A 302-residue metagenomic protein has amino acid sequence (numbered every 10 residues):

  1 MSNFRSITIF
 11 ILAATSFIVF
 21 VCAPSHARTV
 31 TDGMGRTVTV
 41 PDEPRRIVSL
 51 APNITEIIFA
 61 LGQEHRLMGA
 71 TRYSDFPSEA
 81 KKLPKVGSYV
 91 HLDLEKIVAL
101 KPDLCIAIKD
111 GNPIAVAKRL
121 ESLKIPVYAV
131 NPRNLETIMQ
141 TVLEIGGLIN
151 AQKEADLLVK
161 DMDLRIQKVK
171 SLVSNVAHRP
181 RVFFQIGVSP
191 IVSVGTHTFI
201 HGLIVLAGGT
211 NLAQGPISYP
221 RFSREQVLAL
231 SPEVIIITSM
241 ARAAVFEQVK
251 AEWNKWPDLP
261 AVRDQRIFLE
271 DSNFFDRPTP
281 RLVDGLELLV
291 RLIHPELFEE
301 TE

Functional and structural regions predicted by a protein language model:
I9-F20: Bacterial N-terminal signal peptides
A23-A27: Sec/Tat signal peptide C-region and signal peptidase I cleavage site
R28-V30, R36-T37, D103-L104, I114-S189 (+3 more regions): Extracytoplasmic substrate-binding proteins
R45-L100, L104-G111, L212-G215: A short, structured surface patch at a secondary-structure boundary
A51, K109-D110, I186, P216-Y219 (+2 more regions): Short secondary-structure boundary segments
T71, H197-Y219, S239, F268: His/Asp/Glu-enriched short active-site or ligand-binding loop at hydrolase and phosphoryl-transfer sites
L94-K101, L123, F222-S231: Short helices/loops that flank or line small-molecule/ion binding pockets
G111-S122, V234-E252: A ligand-binding cleft/hinge motif common to bilobed small-molecule-binding domains
